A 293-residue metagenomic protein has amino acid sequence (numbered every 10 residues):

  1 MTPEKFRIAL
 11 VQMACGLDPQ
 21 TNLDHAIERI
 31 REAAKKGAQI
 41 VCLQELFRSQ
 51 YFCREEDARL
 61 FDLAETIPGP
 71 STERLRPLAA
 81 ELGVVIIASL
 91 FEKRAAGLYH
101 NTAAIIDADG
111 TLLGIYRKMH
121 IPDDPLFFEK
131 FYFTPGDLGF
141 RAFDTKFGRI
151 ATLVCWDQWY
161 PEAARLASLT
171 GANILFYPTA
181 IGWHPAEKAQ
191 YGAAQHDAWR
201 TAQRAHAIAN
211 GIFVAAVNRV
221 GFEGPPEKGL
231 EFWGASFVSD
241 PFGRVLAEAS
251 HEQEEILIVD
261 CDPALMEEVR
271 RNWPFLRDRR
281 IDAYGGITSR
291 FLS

Functional and structural regions predicted by a protein language model:
M1-I8, A142-A151, I174: Beta-strand-turn-beta hairpins that frame and shape the catalytic cleft of phosphate-ester-processing enzymes
M1-Q39, F176: N-terminal active-site segment of His-dependent metallophosphoesterases
I8, I105-L113, S239-L246: Short, glycine-anchored, charge-dense loop/turn motifs used at functional sites
P19, E28-R117, I181-A205, A209-N210: Cys-nucleophile CN-hydrolase/nitrilase-fold catalytic domain and related Cys-dependent amidase chemistry that acts on
A64-I87, R149, C155-I256: CN hydrolase (nitrilase-like) catalytic-core segments centered on the catalytic cysteine and neighboring Lys/Glu
A88-L90, T102-I105, R141, S236-V238 (+1 more regions): Short beta-strand scaffold segments in enzyme catalytic cores
K118-Y132, Q253-R270: A short, polar/charged loop-to-alpha-helix boundary motif
F140-T170, T179, M266-S293: Cysteine/selenocysteine-centered motifs that mediate thiol-based redox chemistry or coordinate metal-sulfur cofactors
